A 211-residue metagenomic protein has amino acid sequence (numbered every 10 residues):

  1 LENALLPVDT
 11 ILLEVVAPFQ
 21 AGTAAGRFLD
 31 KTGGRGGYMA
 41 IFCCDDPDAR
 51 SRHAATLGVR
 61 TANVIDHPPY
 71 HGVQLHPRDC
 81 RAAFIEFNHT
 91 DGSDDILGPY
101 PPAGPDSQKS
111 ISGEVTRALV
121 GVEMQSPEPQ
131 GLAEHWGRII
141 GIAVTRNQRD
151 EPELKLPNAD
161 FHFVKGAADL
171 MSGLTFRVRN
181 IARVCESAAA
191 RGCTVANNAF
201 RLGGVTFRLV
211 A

Functional and structural regions predicted by a protein language model:
L1-G22: An N-terminus-focused feature that recognizes amino-terminal "leader" regions
A4-D9, G26-R50, L75, A118-P127 (+1 more regions): Vicinal oxygen chelate
L6, A54, L132-I139, A188: Conserved active-site tyrosine of GNAT-family acetyltransferases
L12-E14, S51-G121, R149, E153-F163 (+2 more regions): Vicinal oxygen chelate
F19-K31, D91: Short, flexible helix-coil linker/hinge segments at the edges of structured domains or between repeats
G22-A25, R35, L57-T61: Short acidic (Asp/Glu) patches
Q125-V178, A182: Acidic/His-leaning functional-site neighborhoods
